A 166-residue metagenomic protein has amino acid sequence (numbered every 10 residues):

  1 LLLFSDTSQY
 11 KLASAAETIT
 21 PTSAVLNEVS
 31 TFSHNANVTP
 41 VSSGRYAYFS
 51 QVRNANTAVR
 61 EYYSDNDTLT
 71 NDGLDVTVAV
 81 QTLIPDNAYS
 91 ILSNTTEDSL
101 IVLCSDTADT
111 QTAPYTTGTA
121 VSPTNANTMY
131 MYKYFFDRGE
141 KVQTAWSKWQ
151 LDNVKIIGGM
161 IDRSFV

Functional and structural regions predicted by a protein language model:
L1-V166: Beta-sheet-dominated scaffold domains
